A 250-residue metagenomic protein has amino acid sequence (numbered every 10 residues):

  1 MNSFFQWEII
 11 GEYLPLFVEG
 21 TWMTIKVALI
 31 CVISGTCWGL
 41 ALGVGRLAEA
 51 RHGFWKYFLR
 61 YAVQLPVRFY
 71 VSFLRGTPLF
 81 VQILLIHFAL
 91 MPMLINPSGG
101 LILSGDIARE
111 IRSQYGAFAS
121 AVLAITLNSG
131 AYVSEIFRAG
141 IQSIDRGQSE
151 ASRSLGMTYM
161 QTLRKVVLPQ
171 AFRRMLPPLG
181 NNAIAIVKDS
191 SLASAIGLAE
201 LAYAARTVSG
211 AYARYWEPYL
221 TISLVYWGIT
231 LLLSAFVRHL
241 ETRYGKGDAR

Functional and structural regions predicted by a protein language model:
M1-R250: Transmembrane alpha-helices and adjacent helix-loop boundaries
